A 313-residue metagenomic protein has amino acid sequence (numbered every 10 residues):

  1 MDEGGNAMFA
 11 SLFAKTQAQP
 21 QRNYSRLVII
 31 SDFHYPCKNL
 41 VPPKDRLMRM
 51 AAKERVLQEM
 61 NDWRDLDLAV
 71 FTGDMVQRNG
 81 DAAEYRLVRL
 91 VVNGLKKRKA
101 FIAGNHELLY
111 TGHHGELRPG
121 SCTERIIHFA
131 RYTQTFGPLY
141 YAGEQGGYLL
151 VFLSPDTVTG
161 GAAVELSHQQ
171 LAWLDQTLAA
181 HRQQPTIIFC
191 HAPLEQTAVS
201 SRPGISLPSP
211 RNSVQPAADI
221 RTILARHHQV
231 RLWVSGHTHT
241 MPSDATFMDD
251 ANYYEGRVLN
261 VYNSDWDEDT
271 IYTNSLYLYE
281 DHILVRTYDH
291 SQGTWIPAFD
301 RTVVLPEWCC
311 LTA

Functional and structural regions predicted by a protein language model:
D2-Y85: N-terminal active-site segment of His-dependent metallophosphoesterases
F9-Q19, D81-H181, D219, R226-Q229 (+4 more regions): Extended active-site neighborhood of metal-dependent phosphoesterases/phosphodiesterases
Y24-N39, G147-T157, I187-F189, L259-S264 (+1 more regions): Active-site-proximal beta-strand elements of phosphoester/diester hydrolases
I29-S31, A69-D74, K99-N105, L153-S154 (+3 more regions): Active-site neighborhood of phospho(di)ester-bond hydrolases with catalytic His/Asp-centered motifs
H34-C37, E107-L109, T157-T159, L194-Q196: Feature marks short, surface-exposed loop/turn motifs that line or immediately flank catalytic pockets and channel
N39-K44, D74-N79, P155-L166, P203-S209: Surface-exposed cleft-lining segments at the edges of enzyme active sites
N39-M48, G112-T123, V199-N212: Short, flexible/disordered intra-domain loops and linkers
V56-A69, L149-V151, G161-N252: His/acidic metal-ligating clusters that form di-metal
